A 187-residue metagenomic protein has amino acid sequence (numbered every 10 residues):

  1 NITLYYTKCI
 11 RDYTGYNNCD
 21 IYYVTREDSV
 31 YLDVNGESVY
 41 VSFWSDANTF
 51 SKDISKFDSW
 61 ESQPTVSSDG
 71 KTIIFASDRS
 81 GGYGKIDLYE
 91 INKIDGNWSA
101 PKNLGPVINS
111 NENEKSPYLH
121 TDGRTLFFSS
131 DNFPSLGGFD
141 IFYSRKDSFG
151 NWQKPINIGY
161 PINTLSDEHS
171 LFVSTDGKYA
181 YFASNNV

Functional and structural regions predicted by a protein language model:
N1-V187: Short, conserved micro-motifs composed of acidic
